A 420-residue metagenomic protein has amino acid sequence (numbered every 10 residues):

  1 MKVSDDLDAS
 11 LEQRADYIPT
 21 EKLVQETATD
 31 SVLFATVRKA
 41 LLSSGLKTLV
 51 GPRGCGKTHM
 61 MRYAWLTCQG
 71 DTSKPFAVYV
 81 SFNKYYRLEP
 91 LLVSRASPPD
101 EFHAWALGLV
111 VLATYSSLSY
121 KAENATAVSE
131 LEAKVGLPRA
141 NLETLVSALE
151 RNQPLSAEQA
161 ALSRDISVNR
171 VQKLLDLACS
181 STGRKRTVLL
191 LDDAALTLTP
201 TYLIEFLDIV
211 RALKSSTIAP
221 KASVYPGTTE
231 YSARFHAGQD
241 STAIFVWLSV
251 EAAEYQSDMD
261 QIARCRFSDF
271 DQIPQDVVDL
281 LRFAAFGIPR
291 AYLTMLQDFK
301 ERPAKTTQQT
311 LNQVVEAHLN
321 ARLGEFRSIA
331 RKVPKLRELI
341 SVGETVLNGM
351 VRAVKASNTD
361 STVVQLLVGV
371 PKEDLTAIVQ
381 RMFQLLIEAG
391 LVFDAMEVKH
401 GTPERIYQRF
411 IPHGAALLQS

Functional and structural regions predicted by a protein language model:
M1-K47, P52, T67-K74: A short, basic N-terminal segment
G45-T48, P52-K185, P226: P-loop NTPase nucleotide-binding core
G56, A194-T199, F393-D394: Short acidic, S/G/P-rich loop/turn micro-motifs used as interaction or catalytic elements
M60-R62, L88-V93, L198-I204, E230-R234 (+1 more regions): A short acidic (Asp/Glu
P75-K84, I244, T310-A321: Conserved beta-strand -> loop -> alpha-helix junction used to position metal-binding or nucleic-acid-contacting
F82-N83, V315-S420: C-terminal leucine-rich, beta-strand-based interaction scaffolds used for sensing/assembly
I166-L190, A194-F286: The catalytic "switch" region of P-loop NTPases
P274-K335: Amphipathic alpha-helical "lid/sensor" segments that cap RecA-like P-loop NTPase cores
